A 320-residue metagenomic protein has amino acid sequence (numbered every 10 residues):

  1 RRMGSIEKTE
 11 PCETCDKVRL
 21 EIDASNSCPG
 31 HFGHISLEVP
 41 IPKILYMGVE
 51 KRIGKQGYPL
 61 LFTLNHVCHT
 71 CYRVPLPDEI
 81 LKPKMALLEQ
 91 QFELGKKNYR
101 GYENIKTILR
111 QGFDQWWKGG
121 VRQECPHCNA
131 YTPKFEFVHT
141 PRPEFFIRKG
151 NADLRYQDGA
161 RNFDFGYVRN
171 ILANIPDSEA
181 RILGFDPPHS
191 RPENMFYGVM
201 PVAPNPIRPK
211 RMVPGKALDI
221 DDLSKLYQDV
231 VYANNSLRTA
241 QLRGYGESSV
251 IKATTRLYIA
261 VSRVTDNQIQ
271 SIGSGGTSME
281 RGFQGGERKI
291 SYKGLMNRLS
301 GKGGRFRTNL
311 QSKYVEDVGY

Functional and structural regions predicted by a protein language model:
R1-Y320: Conserved core architecture of multi-subunit DNA-directed RNA polymerases
